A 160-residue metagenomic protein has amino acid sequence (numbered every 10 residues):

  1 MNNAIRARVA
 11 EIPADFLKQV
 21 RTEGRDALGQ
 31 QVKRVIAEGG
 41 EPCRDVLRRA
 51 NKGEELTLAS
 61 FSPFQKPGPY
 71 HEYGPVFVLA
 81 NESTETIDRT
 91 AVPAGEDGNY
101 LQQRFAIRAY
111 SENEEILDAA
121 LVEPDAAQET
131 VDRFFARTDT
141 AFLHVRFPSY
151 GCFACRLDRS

Functional and structural regions predicted by a protein language model:
M1-R21: Extended boundary segments
V20-A120, P124: Conserved mixed alpha/beta catalytic, RNA-binding, or beta-rich assembly cores of soluble enzyme, regulatory
Q103-F142, R146, R159: Short, hydrophobic/π-rich interface segment
F147-C152: Short Gly/Ser/Thr- and Asp/Glu-enriched loop/turn motifs at secondary-structure junctions
F153-S160: C-terminal edge-of-domain segments
